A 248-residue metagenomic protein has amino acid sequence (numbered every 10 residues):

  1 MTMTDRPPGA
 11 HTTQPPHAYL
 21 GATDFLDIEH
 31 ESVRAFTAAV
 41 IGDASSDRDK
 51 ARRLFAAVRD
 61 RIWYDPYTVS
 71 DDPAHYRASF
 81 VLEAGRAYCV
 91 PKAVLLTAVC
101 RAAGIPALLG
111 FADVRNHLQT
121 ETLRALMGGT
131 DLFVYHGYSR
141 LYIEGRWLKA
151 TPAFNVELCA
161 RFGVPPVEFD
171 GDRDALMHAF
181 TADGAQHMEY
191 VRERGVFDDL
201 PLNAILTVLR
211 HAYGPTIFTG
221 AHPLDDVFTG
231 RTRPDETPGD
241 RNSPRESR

Functional and structural regions predicted by a protein language model:
M1-A10, I41-R52, P91: Short charge-dense sequence patches
T2-P16, G21-F25, V114-R248: His-Asp-centered catalytic microenvironments across diverse enzyme cores, prominently the transglutaminase-like
G9-S32, V94-A102, P106: Extended, folded domain segments that form the structural surfaces/walls around functional sites
P15-A84: Secondary-structure boundary elements
A39, A56-A57, A98, A102 (+1 more regions): Residue-level signal for well-ordered alpha-helical scaffold segments within enzymatic catalytic domains
P66-T130, V134: Active-site neighborhood of thiol-dependent amide/isopeptide-bond enzymes
